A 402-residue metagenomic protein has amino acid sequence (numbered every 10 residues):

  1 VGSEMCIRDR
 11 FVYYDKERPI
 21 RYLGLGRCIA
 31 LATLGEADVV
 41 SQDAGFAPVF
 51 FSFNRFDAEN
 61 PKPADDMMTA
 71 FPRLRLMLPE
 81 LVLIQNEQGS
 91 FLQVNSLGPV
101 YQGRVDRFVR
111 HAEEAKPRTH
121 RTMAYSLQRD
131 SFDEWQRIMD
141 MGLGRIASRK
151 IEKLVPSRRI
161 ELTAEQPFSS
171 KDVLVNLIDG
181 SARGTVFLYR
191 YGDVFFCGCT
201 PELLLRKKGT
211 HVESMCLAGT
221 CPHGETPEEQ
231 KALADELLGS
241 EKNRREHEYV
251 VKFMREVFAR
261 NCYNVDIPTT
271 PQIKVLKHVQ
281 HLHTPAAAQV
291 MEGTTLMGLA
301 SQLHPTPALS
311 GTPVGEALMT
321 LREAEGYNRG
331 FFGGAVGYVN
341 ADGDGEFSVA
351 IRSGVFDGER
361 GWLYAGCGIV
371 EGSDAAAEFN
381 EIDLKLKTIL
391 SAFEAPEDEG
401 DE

Functional and structural regions predicted by a protein language model:
V1, I20-G24, P99, D106-D133 (+5 more regions): Contiguous alpha-helical scaffold segments within structured protein domains that host functional hotspots
G2-I7: Short, small-residue-biased leader/transition segments that mark boundaries at the very start of proteins
F11-A30, G45, E161-R245, V265 (+1 more regions): An anion-binding catalytic pocket shared by soluble metabolic enzymes
T33-L162, Y263, E394-D401: Non-catalytic accessory segments adjacent to catalytic cores
S52, L83, R149, L205 (+4 more regions): A residue-level signal for conserved active-site and pocket-lining positions in enzyme catalytic cores
S52, V186-R190, R329-G337: A short glycine-rich, hydrophobically flanked beta-strand micro-motif that places a catalytic Asp/Glu for divalent metal
E59-K62, I84-E87, Q93, Y101-R104 (+7 more regions): Short helix/loop capping segments that flank catalytic or ligand/cofactor-binding pockets
V290-E402: Conserved hydrophobic core element of enzyme catalytic domains
